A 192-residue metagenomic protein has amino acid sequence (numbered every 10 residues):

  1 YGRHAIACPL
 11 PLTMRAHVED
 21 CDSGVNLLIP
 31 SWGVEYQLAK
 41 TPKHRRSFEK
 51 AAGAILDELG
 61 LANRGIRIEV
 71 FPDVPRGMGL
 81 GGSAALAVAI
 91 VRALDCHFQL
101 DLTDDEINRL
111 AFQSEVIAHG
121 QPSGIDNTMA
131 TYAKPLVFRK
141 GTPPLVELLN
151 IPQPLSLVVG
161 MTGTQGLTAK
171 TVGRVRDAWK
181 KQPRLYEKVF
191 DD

Functional and structural regions predicted by a protein language model:
R3: Residues that scaffold, gate, or flank divalent-cation-dependent active/transport sites
A7, T13-A62, F71, L94-L100 (+2 more regions): C-terminal nucleotide
G65-R67: Residues at or immediately flanking beta-strands
F71-L94: Glycine/serine-rich anion-binding loops at beta->alpha junctions that coordinate negatively charged ligand groups
